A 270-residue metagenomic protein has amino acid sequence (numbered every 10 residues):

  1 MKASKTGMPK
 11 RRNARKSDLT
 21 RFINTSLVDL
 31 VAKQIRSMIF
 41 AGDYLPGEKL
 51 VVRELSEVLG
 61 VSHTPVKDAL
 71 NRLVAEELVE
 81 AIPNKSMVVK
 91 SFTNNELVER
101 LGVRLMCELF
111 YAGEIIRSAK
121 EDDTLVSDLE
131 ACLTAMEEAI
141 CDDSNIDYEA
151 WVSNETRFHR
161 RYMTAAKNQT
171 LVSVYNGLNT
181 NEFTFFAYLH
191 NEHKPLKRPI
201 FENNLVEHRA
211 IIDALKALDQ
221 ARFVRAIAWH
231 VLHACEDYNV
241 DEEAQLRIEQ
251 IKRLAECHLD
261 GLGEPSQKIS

Functional and structural regions predicted by a protein language model:
M1-S118, T170, E243-S270: Short linear motifs at protein or domain termini
R11-D18, D123-T124, C141-D147, H190-P199 (+1 more regions): Short helix-coil transition/hinge motifs at the ends and kinks of transmembrane helices, capturing the brief
I23, A187-S270: C-terminal all-alpha effector/ligand-binding and dimerization domain of prokaryotic HTH-type transcriptional repressors
D29, L105, E130, E202-V206: Amphipathic alpha-helical repeat elements characteristic of tetratricopeptide repeat
F40-Y44, A112-K120, C141-N145, A187-K194 (+3 more regions): Short, flexible helix-adjacent loops and helix caps
T64, R100, R104, W151 (+2 more regions): Residue-level recognition of hydrophobic positions within alpha-helical transmembrane segments
V74-A75, R100, D147-A150, K197-I200: A short, ordered amphipathic alpha-helix with a cationic face
N95, D122-E192, E207-A210, A214 (+1 more regions): Conserved amphipathic alpha-helical segments that form helical-bundle/coiled-coil interaction surfaces
